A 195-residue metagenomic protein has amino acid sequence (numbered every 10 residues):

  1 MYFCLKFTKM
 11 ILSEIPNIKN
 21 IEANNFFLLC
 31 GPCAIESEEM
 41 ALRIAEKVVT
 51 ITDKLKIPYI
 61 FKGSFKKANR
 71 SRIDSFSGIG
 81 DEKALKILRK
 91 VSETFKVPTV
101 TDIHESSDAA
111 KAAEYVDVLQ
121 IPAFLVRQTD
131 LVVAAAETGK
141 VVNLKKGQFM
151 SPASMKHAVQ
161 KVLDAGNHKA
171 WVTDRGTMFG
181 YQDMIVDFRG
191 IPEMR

Functional and structural regions predicted by a protein language model:
F7-L28: N-terminal amphipathic alpha-helix/helix-capping segment at the start of soluble metabolic enzymes
A23-F27, L55-Y59, E93-T99, Y115-D117 (+2 more regions): Short, well-ordered coil/turn segments that N-cap beta-strands
G31, F61, A112, L144: Conserved, mostly hydrophobic/aromatic
P32-M40, I60-D81: Glycine-rich, proline-tolerant flexible connector loops at the mouths of alpha/beta enzymes
V48, F76-T99, A135, G139-V141 (+1 more regions): Alpha-helix-loop-beta-strand connector modules within alpha/beta enzyme cores
G80, V97-E105, D117-D130, V141-P152 (+1 more regions): Catalytic beta/alpha-barrel core
G139, N143-R195: Catalytic alpha/beta core domains of metabolic enzymes, predominantly
